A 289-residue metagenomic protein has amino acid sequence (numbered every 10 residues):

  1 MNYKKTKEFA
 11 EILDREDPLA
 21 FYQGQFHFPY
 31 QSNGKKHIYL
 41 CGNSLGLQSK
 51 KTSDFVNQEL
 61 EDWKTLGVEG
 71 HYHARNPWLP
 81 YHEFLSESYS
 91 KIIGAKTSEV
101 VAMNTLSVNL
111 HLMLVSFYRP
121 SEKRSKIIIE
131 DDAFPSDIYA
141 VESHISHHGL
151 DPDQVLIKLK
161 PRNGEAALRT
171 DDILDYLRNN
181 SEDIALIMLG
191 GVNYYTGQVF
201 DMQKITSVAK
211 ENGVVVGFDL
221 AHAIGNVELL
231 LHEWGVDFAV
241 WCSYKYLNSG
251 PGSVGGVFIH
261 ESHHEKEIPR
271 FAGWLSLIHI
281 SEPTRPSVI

Functional and structural regions predicted by a protein language model:
M1-S281: Pyridoxal 5′-phosphate
I280-I289: A short, hydrophobic C-terminal helix/tail in secreted or cell-surface proteins
